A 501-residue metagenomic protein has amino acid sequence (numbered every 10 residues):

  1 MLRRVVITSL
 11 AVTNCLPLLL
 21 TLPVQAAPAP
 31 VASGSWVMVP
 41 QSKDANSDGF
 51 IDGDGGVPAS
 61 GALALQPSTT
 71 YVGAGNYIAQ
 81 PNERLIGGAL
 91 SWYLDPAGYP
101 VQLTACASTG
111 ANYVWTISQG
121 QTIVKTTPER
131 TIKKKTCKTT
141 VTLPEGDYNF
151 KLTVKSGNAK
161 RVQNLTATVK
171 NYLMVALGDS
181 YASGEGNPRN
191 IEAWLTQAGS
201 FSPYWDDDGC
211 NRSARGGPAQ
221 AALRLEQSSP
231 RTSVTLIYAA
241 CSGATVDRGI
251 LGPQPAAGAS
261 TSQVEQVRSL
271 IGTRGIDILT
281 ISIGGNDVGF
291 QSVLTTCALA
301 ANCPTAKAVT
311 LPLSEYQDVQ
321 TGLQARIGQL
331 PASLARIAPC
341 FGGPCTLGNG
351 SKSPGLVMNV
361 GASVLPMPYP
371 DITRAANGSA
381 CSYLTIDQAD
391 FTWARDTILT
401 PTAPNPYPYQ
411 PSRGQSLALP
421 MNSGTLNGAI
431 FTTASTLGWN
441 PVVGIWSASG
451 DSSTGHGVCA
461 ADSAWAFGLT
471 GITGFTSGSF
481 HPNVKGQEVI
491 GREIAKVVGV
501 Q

Functional and structural regions predicted by a protein language model:
M1-P28: Secretory targeting and sorting signals
A29-L173: Beta-strand-enriched, solvent-exposed domains that form extended recognition/catalytic surfaces
Y172-G184: Short, hydrophobic/glycine-enriched beta-strand segments
M174, L236-Y238, P441-V443: Conserved beta-strand scaffold positions in the cores of enzyme catalytic domains, especially in NTP/NDP-utilizing
A182-P188, V246-G249, F290, R374-A375: Short, solvent-exposed loop/turn elements at domain surfaces
A193-A325: Conserved SGNH/GDSL esterase-like catalytic core that processes O-acyl groups on lipids and polysaccharides
V264-S477: Alpha-helical cap/lid subdomain in secreted, periplasmic, or secretory-pathway luminal O-acyl-processing enzymes
A464-Q501: Histidine-centered active-site loop/cap adjacent to the catalytic His in serine esterases/O-acetyl transfer systems
